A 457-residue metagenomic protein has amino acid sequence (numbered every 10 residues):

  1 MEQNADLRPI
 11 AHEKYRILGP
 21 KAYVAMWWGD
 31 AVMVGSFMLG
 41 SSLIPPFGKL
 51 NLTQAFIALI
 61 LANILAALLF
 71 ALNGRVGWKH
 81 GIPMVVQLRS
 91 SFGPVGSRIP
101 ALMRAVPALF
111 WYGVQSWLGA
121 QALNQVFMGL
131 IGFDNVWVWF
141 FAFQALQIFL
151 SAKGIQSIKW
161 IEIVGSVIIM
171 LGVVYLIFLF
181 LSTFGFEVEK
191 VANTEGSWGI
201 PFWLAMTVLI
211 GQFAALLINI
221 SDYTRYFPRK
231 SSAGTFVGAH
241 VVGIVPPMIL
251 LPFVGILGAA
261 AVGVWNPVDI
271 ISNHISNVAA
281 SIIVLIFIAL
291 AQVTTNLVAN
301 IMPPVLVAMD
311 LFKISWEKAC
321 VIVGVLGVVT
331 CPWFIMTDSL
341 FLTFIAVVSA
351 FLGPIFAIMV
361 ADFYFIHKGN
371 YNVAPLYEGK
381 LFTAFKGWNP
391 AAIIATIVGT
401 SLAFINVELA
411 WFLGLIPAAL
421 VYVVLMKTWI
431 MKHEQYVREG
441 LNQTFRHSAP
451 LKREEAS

Functional and structural regions predicted by a protein language model:
M1-T53, I200-T207, R225-S232, W429-S457: Membrane-interface "cap" regions at the ends of multi-pass membrane proteins
I10, K14, F356-V421, H433-S448: C-terminal membrane-solvent junction of multi-pass transporters and transport-like membrane proteins
P20-F37, I177-T183, A192-I256, V278-V298 (+2 more regions): Hydrophobic, membrane-embedded alpha-helices of multi-pass small-molecule transporters
M33-S36, L61-L69, R104-Q115, I168-L179 (+4 more regions): Selective recognition of specific alpha-helical transmembrane segments in multi-pass small-molecule
P45-K49, G74-R75, S91, I99 (+6 more regions): Membrane-water interface regions at transmembrane-helix termini and the short interhelical loops of multi-pass membrane
A101-L102, M128-K153, V167-F178, M206-I220 (+4 more regions): Transmembrane alpha-helical segments of multi-pass small-molecule transport proteins
V138-F180, H240, F344-G353, F412-L420: Membrane-interface loop-to-helix entry segments
S151, V167-N193, I210-A214, G255-A261 (+2 more regions): Hydrophobic alpha-helical segments and their helix-loop junctions in multi-pass secondary transporters
